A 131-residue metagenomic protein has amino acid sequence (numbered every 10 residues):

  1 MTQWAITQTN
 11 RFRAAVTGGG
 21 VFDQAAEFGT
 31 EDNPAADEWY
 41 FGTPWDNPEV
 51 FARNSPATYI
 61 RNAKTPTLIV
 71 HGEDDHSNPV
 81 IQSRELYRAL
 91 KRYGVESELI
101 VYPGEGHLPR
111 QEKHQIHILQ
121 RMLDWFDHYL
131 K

Functional and structural regions predicted by a protein language model:
M1-K131: Active-site-proximal cap/loop segments of hydrolase catalytic domains
